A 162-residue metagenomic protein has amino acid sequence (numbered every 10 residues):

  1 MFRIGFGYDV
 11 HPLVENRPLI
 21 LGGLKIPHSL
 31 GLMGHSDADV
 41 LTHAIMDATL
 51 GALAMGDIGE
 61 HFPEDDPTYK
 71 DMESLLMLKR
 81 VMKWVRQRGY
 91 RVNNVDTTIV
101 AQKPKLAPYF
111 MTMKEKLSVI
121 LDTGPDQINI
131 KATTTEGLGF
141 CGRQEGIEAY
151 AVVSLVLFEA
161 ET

Functional and structural regions predicted by a protein language model:
M1, A160-T162: SAM-dependent methyltransferases
M1-M111, L121: RNase III-family endoribonuclease catalytic core
A107-P108, G137-F140: Short active-site-adjacent structural elements
F110-K114, Q144: Short, low-complexity, polybasic intrinsically disordered segments
L117: Glycine-rich, mobile lid/loop segments that gate access to catalytic sites or pores
G124-Q127: Short acidic capping loops at alpha-helix termini that bridge into adjacent secondary structure
I130-T134: Pyridoxal 5′-phosphate
C141-A160: C-terminal edge-of-domain segments
